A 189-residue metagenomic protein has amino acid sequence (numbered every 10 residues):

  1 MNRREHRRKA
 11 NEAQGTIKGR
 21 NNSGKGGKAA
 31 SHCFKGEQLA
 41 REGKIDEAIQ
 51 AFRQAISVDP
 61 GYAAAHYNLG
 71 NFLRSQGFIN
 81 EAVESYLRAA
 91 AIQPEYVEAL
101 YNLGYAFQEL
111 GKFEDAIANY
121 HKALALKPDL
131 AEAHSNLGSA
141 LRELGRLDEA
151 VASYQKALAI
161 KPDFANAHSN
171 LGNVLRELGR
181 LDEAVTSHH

Functional and structural regions predicted by a protein language model:
M1-H6, G15-I17, Q50, N71 (+3 more regions): Intrinsically disordered, low-complexity regions enriched in serine, threonine, proline and polar/charged residues
E5-S31: TPR-adjacent "capping" and linker segments in tetratricopeptide-repeat scaffold/adaptor proteins
A30-R41, A64-S75, E98-E109, E132-E143 (+1 more regions): Conserved alpha-helical positions within TPR/SEL1-like repeat arrays
R41-Q54, R74-R88, Q108-K122, R142-K156 (+1 more regions): Structural signature of tandem alpha-helical TPR/SEL1-like repeats, specifically the intra-repeat loop/turn
Q50, Q54-N68: Short, charge-rich amphipathic alpha-helical segments embedded in non-transmembrane helical bundles/solenoids
